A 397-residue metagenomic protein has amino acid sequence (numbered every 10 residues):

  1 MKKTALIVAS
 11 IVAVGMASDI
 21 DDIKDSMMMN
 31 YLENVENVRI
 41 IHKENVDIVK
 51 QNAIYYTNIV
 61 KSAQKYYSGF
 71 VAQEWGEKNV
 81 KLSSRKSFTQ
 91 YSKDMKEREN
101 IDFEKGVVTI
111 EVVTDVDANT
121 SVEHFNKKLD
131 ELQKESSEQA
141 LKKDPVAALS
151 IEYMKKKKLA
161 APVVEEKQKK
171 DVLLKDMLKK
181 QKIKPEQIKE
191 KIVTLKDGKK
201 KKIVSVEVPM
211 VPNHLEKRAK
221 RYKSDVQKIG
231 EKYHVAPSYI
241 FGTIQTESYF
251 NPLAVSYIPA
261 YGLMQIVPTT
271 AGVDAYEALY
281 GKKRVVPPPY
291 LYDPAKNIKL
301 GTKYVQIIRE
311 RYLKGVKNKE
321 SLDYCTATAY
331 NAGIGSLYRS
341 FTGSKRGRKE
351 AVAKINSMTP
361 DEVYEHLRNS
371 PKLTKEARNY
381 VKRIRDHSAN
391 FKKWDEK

Functional and structural regions predicted by a protein language model:
M1-D19: Classical Sec-dependent N-terminal signal peptides that target proteins to the secretory pathway
V14-Q245, E310, K314-K319, G343-K397: Cell-wall glycan-active module
H214-K217, P288-I298, K375-E376: Active-site metal-coordination segments of metallo-dependent hydrolases
H234-I258, I266-V267, G301, T326-N331 (+1 more regions): Short, functionally critical alpha-helical segments immediately adjacent to catalytic or ligand/cofactor-binding
S248-N251, T270-V273, A332-L337, F391: Solvent-exposed loop/turn segments at secondary-structure junctions within structured extracellular/periplasmic domains
L253-S256, Y276, R339-G343: Short, solvent-exposed loop/turn and secondary-structure capping segments
Y257-R284, K299-I307, N356-M358, I384: Substrate-binding/active-site groove segments that recognize and process beta-1,4-linked N-acetyl-hexosamine
N297-G347: Catalytic and binding regions of secreted/periplasmic enzymes and modules that target cell-wall glycans
